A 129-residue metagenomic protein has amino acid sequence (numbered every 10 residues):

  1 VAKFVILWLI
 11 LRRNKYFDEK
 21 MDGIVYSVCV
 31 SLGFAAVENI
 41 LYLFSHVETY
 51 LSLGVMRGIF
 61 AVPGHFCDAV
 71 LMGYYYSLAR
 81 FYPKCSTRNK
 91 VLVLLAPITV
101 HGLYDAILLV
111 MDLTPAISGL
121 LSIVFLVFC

Functional and structural regions predicted by a protein language model:
F4-C129: Transmembrane helix-loop-helix hairpins at the membrane interface of multi-pass integral membrane proteins
